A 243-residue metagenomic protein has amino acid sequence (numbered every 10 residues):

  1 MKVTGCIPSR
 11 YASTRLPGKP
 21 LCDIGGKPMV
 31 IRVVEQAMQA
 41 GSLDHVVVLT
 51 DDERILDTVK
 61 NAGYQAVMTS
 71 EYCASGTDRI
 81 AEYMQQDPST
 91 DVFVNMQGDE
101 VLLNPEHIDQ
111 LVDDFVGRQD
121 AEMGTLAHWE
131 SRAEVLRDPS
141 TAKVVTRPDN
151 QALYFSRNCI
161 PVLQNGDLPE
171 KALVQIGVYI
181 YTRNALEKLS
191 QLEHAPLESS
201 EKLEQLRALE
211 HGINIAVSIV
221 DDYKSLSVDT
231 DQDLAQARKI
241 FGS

Functional and structural regions predicted by a protein language model:
K2-L49: N-terminal glycine-rich phosphate-binding loop and ensuing alpha1 helix
T4, V47, E100, K143 (+3 more regions): A residue-level structural signature of the nucleotidyltransferase/glycosyltransferase Rossmann-like core
L43, S89-T90, R118-A121, I213: Short, high-confidence coil segments that cap the C-terminus of an alpha-helix and link into the following beta-strand
V47, E53-D113: Short phosphate-binding loop-to-helix
T50-D51, L103, Y181, D229: A conserved hydrophobic position in a structured secondary element of the catalytic/binding core that shapes
L103-A195: Conserved core of the sugar-phosphate nucleotidyltransferase
E170-S243: Conserved alpha/beta core of the MobA/IspD/sugar-nucleotide pyrophosphorylase nucleotidyltransferase superfamily
